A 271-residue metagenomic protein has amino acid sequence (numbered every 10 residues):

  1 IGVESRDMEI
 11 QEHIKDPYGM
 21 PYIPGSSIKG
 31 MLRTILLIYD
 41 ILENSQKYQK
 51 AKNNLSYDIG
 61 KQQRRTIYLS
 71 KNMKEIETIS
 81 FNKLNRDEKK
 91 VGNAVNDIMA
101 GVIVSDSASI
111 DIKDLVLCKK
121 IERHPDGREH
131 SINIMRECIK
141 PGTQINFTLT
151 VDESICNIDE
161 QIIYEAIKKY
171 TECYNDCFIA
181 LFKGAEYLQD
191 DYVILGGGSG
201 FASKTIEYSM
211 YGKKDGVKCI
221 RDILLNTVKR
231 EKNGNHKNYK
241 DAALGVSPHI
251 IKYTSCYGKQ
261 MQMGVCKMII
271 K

Functional and structural regions predicted by a protein language model:
I1-P21, R33-T34: Long, hydrophobic/aromatic-enriched structural stretches that serve as scaffold segments
G25: Short, conserved phosphate/pyrophosphate- and ester-handling motifs at nucleotide-, phospho-/glycolipid
M31-L42: Short active-site loop/helix that positions an aromatic residue
I41-K83: Short, glycine/acidic-rich hinge or "gate" loops at secondary-structure transitions that mediate conformational
F81-R86, A108: Transmembrane alpha-helical segments of multi-pass membrane glycosylation machinery that act on lipid-linked glycans
G92-K271: Basic polyanion-binding and macromolecular-assembly surfaces
